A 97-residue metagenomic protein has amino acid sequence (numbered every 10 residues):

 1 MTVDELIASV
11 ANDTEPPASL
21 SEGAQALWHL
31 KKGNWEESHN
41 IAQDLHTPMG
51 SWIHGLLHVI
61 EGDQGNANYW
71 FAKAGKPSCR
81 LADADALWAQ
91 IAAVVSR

Functional and structural regions predicted by a protein language model:
E5-S19, N40-Q43: TPR-adjacent "capping" and linker segments in tetratricopeptide-repeat scaffold/adaptor proteins
I7, G23, W35, A42-Q43 (+1 more regions): Inward-facing hydrophobic residues that define packing positions of alpha-helical scaffold repeats
E22, S51-H54: TPR repeat positional signature
Q25, E37, N66-A67: Alpha-helical positions within canonical tetratricopeptide repeat
L27-W28, L57-H58: Residue-level signature for tetratricopeptide repeat
H39-N40, N68-A72, A89: Conserved positions within tetratricopeptide repeat
H46-P48, I60-R80: TPR/TPR-like (Sel1-like) alpha-helical repeat modules
D83-R97: Terminal, low-structured helical/coil segments at or just beyond the last alpha-helical repeat
